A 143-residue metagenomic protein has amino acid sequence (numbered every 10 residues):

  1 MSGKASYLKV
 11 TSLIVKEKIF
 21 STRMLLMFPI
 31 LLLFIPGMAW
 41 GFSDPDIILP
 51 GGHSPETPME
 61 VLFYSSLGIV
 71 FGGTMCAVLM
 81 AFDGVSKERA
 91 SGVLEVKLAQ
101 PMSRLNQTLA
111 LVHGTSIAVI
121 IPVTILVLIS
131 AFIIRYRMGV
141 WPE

Functional and structural regions predicted by a protein language model:
M1-L31: Aromatic- and glycine-rich beta-strand/loop motifs that create alpha-glucan
K4-S12, P58, L105, L109 (+1 more regions): Alpha-helical membrane-protein architecture signal
K16, F82-S86, S130, I134 (+1 more regions): Membrane-water interface at transmembrane helix exits
E17-T22, Y64-G68, S91: Membrane-interface junctions
P36-D44, G51-C76, L109-E143: Secretory targeting signals
V78-L98, V112: Transmembrane helix boundary and interhelical loop/hinge segments in multi-pass membrane proteins
